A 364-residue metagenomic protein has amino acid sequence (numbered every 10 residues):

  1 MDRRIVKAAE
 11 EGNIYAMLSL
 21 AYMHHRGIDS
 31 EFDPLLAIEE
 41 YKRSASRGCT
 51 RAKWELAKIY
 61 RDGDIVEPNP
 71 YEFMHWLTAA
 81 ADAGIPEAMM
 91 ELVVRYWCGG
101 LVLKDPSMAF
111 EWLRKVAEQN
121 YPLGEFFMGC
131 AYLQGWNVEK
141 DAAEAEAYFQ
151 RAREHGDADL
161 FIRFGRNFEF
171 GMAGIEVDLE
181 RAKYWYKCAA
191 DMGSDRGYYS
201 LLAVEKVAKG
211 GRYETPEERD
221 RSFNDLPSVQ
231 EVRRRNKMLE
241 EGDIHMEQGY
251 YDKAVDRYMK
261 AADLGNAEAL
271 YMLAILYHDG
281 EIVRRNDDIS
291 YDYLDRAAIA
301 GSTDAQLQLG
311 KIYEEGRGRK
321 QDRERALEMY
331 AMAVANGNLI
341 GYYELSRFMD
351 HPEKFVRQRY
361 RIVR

Functional and structural regions predicted by a protein language model:
D2-R3, E31-E40, E67-W76, L103-W112 (+7 more regions): Structural signature of tandem alpha-helical TPR/SEL1-like repeats, specifically the intra-repeat loop/turn
R3-E11, Y15-D29, R234-K253, K260: Alpha-helical segment of the N-proximal tetratricopeptide repeat
A8, R43-S44, A79-A80, K115-V116 (+5 more regions): Canonical positions in the second alpha-helix
E10-N13, R26-I28, S46-C49, D62-D64 (+17 more regions): Short helix-capping/linker turns of helical repeat alpha-solenoids
S19-R26, E55-D62, E91-C98, V102 (+7 more regions): Hydrophobic face of amphipathic alpha-helices that form TPR/SEL1-like repeat modules and related alpha-solenoid
E180-D195, L202, K206, R219-D220 (+3 more regions): TPR/TPR-like (Sel1-like) alpha-helical repeat modules
S200-Q230, G341-R364: Terminal, low-structured helical/coil segments at or just beyond the last alpha-helical repeat
